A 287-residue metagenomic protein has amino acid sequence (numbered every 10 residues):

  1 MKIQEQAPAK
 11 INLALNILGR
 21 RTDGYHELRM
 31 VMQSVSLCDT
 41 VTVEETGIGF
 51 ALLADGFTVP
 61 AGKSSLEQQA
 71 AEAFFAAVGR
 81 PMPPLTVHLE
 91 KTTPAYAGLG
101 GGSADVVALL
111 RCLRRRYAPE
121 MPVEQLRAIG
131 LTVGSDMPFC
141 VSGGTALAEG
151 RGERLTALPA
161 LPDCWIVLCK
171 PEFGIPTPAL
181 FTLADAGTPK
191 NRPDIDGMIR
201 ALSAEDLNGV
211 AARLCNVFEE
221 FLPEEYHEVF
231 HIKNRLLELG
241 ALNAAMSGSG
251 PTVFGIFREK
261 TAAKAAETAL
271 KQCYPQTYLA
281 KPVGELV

Functional and structural regions predicted by a protein language model:
M1-A97, R115-E124, L161-P162, K170-F173: ATP-binding N-lobe of GHMP and related small-molecule kinases
I48-P60, L109, L131, A204-L214: Short, basic/glycine-rich phosphate-binding loops at helix/coil junctions that contact nucleotide phosphates
A97-V123, F139-V141: DPxDG-like acidic metal-binding loop motif
G100-G102, M246-P251: Glycine-rich beta-strand-to-loop/alpha-helix junction loops that act as flexible
P122-V133, L214, K264-E267: Short, well-structured alpha-helical segments that form the helix of a local strand-helix-strand
S142, L147-N243, R258-V287: Conserved, helical-rich catalytic subdomain that frames metal- and/or nucleotide-binding sites in enzyme alpha/beta
F254-I256: Short hydrophobic/aromatic beta-strand micro-patches that form the beta-sheet surface supporting nucleotide- or nucleic
